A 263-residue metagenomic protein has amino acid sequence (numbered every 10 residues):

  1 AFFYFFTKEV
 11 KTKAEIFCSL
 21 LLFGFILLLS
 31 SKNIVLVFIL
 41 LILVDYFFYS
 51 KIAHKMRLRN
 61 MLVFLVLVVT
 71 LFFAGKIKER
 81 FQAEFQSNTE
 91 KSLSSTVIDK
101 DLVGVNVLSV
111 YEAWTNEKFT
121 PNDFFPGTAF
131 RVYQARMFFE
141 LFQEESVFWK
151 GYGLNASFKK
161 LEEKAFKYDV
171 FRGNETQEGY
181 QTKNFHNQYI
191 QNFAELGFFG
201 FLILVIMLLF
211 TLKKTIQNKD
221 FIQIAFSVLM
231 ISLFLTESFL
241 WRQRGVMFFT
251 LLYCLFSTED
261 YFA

Functional and structural regions predicted by a protein language model:
A1-I52, N60-V63, F72-F73: Alpha-helical transmembrane segments of multi-pass inner-membrane proteins
E15-F25, D220-L233: Transmembrane alpha-helix segments characteristic of polytopic inner-membrane glycan-assembly/cell-envelope
G24-S31, F193-L196, L235-T236: Transmembrane helix irregularities
L28, Y49-N122, E140-E144, L154: A membrane-periplasm/extracellular boundary helix in multi-pass inner-membrane enzymes that assemble envelope glycans
L29-V37, K183-N187, T236-F248: Membrane-interface catalytic loops of GT-C/OST-like multi-pass glycosylation enzymes that act
I42, L204-M207, Q223-L235, F239-A263: Transmembrane alpha-helices of multi-pass inner-membrane enzymes
M56, Q181, E195-M230: Hydrophobic transmembrane alpha-helices and their immediate junctions
P121-L196: Long extracytoplasmic/lumenal interhelical loops at the membrane interface of multi-pass membrane proteins
